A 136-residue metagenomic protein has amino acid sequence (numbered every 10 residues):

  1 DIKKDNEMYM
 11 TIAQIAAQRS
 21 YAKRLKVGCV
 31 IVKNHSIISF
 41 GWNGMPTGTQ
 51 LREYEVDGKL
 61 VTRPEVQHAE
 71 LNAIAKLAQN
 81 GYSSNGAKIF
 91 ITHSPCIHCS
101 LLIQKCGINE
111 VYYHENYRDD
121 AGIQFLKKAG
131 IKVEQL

Functional and structural regions predicted by a protein language model:
D1-L136: Zinc-dependent deaminase catalytic domain
